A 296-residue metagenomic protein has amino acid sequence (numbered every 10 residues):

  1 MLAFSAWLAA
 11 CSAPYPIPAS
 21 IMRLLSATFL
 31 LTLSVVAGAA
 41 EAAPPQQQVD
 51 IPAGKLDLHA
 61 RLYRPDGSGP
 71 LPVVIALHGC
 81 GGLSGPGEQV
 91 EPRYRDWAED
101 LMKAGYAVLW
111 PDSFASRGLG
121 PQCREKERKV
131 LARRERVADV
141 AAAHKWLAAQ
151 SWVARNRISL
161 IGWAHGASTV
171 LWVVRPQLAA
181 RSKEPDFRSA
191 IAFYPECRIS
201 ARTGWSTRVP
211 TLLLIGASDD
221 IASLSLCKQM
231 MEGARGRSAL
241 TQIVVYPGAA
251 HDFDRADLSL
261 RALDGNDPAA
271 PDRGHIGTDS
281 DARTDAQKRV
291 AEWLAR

Functional and structural regions predicted by a protein language model:
A43-G67: N-terminal cap/lid segment of alpha/beta-hydrolase-fold proteins
L56, D66-V73, S206-R208: Proline/glycine-enriched tight loop/beta-turn segments at coil->beta junctions that connect or precede beta-strands
P70-L71, C80-L119, D220-S223: Short substrate-entry loop that stabilizes the transition state in hydrolases
K129-Q150: Alpha/beta-hydrolase active-site loop
V153-A164: Alpha/beta-hydrolase fold nucleophile elbow
L213-I215: Short beta-strand/loop motif that positions the catalytic acidic residue of the alpha/beta-hydrolase fold
L224-G233: Short alpha-helix in the alpha/beta-hydrolase fold that links the catalytic acid
L240-R296: C-terminal catalytic histidine-bearing segment of alpha/beta-hydrolase fold enzymes
